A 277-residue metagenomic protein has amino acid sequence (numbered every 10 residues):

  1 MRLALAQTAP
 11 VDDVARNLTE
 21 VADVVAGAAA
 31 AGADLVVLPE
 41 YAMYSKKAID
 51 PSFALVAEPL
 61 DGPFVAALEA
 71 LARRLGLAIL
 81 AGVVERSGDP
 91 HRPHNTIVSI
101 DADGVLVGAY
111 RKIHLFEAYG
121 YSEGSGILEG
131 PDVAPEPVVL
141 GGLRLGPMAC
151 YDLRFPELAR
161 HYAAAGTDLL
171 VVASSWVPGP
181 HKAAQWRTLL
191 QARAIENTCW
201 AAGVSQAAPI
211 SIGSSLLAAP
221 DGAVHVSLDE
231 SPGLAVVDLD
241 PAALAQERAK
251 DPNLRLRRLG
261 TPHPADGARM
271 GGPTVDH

Functional and structural regions predicted by a protein language model:
M1-A4: Extreme N-terminal starter segment of soluble prokaryotic enzymes
Q7-D13: Short polar catalytic/cofactor-binding loops
V14, A22-D103, V177-E196: Cys-nucleophile CN-hydrolase/nitrilase-fold catalytic domain and related Cys-dependent amidase chemistry that acts on
L60-L80, R144, L153-G233: CN hydrolase (nitrilase-like) catalytic-core segments centered on the catalytic cysteine and neighboring Lys/Glu
A81-V83, T96-S99, E136-V138, A201 (+2 more regions): Short beta-strand scaffold segments in enzyme catalytic cores
G88-A165, P178-T188, A192, A249-N253: Active-site catalytic loop in hydrolytic enzyme cores
T96, A109-K112, V172, S227 (+1 more regions): Residue-level detector of high-confidence beta-strand sites
Q206-H277: C-terminal beta-strand edge segments of enzyme domains
